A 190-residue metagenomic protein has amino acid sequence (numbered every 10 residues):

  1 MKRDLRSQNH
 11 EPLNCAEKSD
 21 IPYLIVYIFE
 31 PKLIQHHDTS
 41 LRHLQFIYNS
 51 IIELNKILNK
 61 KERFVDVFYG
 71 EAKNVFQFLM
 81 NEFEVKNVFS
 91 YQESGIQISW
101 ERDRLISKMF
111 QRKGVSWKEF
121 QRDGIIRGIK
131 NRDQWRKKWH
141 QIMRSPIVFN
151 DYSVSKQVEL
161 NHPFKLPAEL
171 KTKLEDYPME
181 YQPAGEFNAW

Functional and structural regions predicted by a protein language model:
M1-V154: Trp/Phe/Arg-rich N-terminal binding region typifying the photolyase-homology
V115, Q134-W190: Glycine/tryptophan-enriched, flexible segments
